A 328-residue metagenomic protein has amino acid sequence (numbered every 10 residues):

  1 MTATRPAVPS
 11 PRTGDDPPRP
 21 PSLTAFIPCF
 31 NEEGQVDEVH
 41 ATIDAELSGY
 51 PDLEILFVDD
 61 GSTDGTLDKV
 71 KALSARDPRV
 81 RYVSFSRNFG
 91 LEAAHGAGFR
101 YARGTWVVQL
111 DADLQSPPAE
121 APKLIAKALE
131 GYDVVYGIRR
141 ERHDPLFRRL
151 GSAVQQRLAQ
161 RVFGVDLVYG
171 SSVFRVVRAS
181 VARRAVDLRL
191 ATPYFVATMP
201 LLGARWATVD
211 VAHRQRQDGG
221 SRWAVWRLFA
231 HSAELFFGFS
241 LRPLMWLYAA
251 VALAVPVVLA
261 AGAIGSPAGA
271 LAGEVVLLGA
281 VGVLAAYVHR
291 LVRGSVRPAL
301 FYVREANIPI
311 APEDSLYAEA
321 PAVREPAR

Functional and structural regions predicted by a protein language model:
T2-D144, A260, N307, P326-A327: Structured catalytic core of nucleotide-sugar glycosyltransferases
T2-R19, V196-R328: Hydrophobic helical membrane-anchoring modules
F26, K71, F99, I125 (+7 more regions): Conserved protein kinase catalytic domain
P28, E46, V58, D113 (+6 more regions): Histidine kinase transmitter module recognition
F30-E33, D77, R189, G203 (+1 more regions): Residues at alpha-helix boundaries and short interhelical turns
Q35-E38, R178, F237: Hydrophobic side chains within alpha-helical segments
D44, S48, R103, V107-V108 (+7 more regions): Signal for well-folded cores of large energy- and translation-related assemblies
V83-R87, L91-Y101, W106, Q115-P193 (+2 more regions): Acceptor/aglycone-binding surface of glycosyltransferases and processive sugar-polymer synthases
